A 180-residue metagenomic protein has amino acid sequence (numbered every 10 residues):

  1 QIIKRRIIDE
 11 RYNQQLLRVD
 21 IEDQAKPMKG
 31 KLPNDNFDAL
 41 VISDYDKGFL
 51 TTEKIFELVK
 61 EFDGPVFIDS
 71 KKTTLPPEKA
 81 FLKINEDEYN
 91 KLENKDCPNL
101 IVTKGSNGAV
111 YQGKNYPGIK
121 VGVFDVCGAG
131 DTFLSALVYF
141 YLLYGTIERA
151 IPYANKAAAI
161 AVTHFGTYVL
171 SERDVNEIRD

Functional and structural regions predicted by a protein language model:
Q1-I42, V169-D180: Conserved N-terminal subdomain of the carbohydrate kinase-like
I3-I7, L17-R18, P77-A80, V110-K114: Short acidic, glycine/serine/threonine-rich loops at helix termini
R5, L40-S43, N85, D131 (+1 more regions): Conserved structural-core and active-site-/substrate-pathway-adjacent residues in large, well-folded domains of enzymes
R18, A39-I42, F67, K83 (+1 more regions): Structural motif
D23, E53-P65, K71-E78, K91-D180: Conserved phosphate-binding/catalytic region of the ribokinase-like
Y45-L50: Glycine-rich phosphate-binding loops at beta-strand->alpha-helix junctions
A80-E86: A short beta-strand/loop micro-motif in the catalytic core of glycosyltransferases that engages the nucleotide-sugar
